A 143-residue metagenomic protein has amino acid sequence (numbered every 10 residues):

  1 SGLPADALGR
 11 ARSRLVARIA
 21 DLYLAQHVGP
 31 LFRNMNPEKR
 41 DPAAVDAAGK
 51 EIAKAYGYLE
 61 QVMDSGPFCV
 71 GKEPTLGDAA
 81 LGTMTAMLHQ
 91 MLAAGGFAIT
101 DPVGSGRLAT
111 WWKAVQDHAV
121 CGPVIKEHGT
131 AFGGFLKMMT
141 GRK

Functional and structural regions predicted by a protein language model:
S1-Y56, E60, S65-C69, R142: GST-like domain detector, emphasizing the conserved glutathione-binding G-site in the N-terminal thioredoxin-like
Y23, H27, C69-A98, R107-A109 (+2 more regions): GST superfamily/GST-like fold recognition
K39-D46, A93-P102: Acidic, serine/threonine/proline-rich low-complexity intrinsically disordered regions
A47-E51, D101-D117: Extended, well-ordered alpha-helical scaffold segments
M63, K113-A131: Charged/polar, low-hydrophobicity segments characteristic of intrinsically disordered regions and flexible loops
T75, G104, A131: Small/polar glycine-rich anion-binding or flexible loop at a beta-alpha turn
E127-K143: Acidic/histidine-enriched, glycine/proline-rich intrinsically disordered or flexible terminal extensions
